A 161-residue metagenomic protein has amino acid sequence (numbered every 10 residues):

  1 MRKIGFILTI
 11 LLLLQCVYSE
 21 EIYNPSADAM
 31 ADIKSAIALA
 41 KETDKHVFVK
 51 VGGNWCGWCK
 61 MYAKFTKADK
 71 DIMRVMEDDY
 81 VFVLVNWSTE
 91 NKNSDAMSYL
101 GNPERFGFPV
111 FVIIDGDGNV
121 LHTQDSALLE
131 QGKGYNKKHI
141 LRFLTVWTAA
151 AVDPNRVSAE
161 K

Functional and structural regions predicted by a protein language model:
I4-L14: Sec-dependent N-terminal signal peptides
E20-T43, V152-D153: N-terminal leader/targeting and pre-domain segments
A27-A29, D69-S94: Thiol-based oxidoreductase modules, predominantly thioredoxin-like and allied folds used for disulfide exchange
S35-A68, I72: Local sequence-structure signature of Cys/Sec-based thiol-disulfide redox active-site neighborhoods
T43-F48, D78-V83, G107-P109, G116-G118: Loop/turn elements at helix/coil->beta-strand transitions in domains of secreted/extracellular proteins
G53-W58, W87-K92, G118-V120, A127-E130: Solvent-exposed loop/turn segments at secondary-structure junctions within structured extracellular/periplasmic domains
S88-G107, D117: Structural alpha/beta surface segment adjacent to cysteine/selenocysteine redox centers across thiol/disulfide enzymes
R105-R156: Non-catalytic, surface beta->alpha helical segment in thiol-disulfide oxidoreductase systems
